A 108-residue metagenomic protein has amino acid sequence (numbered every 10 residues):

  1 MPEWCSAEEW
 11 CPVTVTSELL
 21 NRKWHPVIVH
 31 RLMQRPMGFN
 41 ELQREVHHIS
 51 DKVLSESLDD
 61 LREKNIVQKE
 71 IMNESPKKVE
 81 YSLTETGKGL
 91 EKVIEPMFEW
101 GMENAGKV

Functional and structural regions predicted by a protein language model:
M1-E8, V15-S17, A105-V108: HhH-family (HhH-GPD) DNA N-glycosylase catalytic core used in base-excision repair
E8, K88-V108: Amphipathic alpha-helical dimerization/coiled-coil segments that flank or bridge DNA-binding/regulatory modules
E9-V53, N73, E80: N-terminal helix-turn-helix DNA-binding core of bacterial DNA-binding proteins
S17, H30, R62, K92 (+1 more regions): A cross-family signal for key residues in well-ordered alpha-helices that form functional helical elements
L54, L58-L61: Basic amphipathic alpha-helical segments that dock to polyanions
N65: Glycine-centered, phosphate/nucleic-acid-interacting loop/turn motifs that mediate DNA/RNA or nucleotide
Q68-K69: Short beta-strand "wing" residues that participate in macromolecule-binding interfaces
N73-P96: Basic, amphipathic "hinge/linker" alpha-helix immediately C-terminal to the N-terminal HTH DNA-binding motif
